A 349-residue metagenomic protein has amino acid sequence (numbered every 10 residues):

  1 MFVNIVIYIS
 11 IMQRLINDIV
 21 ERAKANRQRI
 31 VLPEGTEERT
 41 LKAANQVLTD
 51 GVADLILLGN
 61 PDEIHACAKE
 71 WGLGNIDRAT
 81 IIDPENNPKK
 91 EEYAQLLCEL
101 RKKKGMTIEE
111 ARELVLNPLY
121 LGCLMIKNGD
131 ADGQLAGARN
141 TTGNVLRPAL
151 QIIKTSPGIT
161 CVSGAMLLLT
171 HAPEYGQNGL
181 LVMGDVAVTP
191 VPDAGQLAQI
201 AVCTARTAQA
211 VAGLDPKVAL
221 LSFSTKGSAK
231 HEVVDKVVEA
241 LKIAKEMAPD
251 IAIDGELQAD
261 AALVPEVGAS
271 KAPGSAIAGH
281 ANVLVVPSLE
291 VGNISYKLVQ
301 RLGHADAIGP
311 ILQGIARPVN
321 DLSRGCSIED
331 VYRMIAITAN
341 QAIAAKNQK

Functional and structural regions predicted by a protein language model:
M1-I11: Short, Lys/Arg-enriched N-terminal segments with co-localized hydrophobic residues within the first ~10-30 amino acids
I11-A278, V283-K349: Anion-binding alpha/beta catalytic cores of soluble intermediary-metabolism enzymes, centered on
